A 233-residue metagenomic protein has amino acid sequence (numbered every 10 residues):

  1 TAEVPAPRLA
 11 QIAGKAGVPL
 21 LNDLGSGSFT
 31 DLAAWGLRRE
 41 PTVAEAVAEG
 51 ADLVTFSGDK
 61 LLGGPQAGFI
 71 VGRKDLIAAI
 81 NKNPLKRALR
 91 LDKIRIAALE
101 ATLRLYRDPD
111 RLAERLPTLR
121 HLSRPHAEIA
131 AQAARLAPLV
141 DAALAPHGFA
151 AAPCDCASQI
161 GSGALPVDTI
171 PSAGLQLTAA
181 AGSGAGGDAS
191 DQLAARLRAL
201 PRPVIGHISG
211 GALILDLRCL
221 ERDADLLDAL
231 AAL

Functional and structural regions predicted by a protein language model:
T1, A34-R38, G72, R87-I94 (+5 more regions): Catalytic cores of large soluble enzymes that bind and process phosphate-bearing ligands
T1-Y106: Conserved PLP-enzyme active-site core in the AAT-like
G17-L21, G58, A88-I94, P109-R115 (+2 more regions): Flexible, glycine/charged-enriched surface loops at secondary-structure junctions
D31, L61, H121-R124, L213: Glycine-rich phosphate/diphosphate-binding loops and the adjacent beta-loop-alpha structural elements that coordinate
D75, N83, L91-L144, A157 (+1 more regions): Structural motif of enzymes handling amino- and sulfur-group chemistry
H126, A130-E221: Conserved C-terminal alpha-helix-loop-beta "cap" of PLP-dependent enzymes that closes/shapes the active-site mouth
D223-A231: Charge-rich, low-aromatic oligomerization/scaffolding segments with amphipathic character
